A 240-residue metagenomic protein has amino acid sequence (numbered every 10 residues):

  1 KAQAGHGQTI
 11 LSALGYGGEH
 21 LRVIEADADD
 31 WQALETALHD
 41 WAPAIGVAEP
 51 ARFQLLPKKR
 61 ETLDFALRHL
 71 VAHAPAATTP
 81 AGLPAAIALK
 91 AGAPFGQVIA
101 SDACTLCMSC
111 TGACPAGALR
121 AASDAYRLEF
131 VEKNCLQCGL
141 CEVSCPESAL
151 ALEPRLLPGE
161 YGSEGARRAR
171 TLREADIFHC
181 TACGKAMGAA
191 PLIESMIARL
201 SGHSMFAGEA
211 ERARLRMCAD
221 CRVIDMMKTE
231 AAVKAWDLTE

Functional and structural regions predicted by a protein language model:
K1-I10: Acidic, Ser/Thr-rich peripheral helices and adjacent loops at domain boundaries
T9-D124, N134, A151-S195, R212-K228 (+1 more regions): Ferredoxin-type iron-sulfur electron-transfer modules and their immediate structural context
T111, E142-V143: The DNA-contacting recognition helix of HTH DNA-binding domains and analogous helical DNA-recognition elements
Y126-E132, L136, V143: Structured cytosolic domains appended to multi-pass membrane proteins
E147: Short sequence/structural segments immediately N-terminal
I197-E211: Conserved, compact domain cores that house catalytic/ligand-binding motifs in diverse enzymes and effector modules
K234-W236: Outer membrane beta-barrel transmembrane domains
